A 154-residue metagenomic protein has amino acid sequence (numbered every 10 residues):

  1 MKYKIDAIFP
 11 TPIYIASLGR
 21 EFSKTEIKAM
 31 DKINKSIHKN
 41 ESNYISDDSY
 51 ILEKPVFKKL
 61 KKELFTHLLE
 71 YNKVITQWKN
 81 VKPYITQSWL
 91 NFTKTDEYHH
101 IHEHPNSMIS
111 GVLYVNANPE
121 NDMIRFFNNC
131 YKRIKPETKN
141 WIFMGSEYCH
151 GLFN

Functional and structural regions predicted by a protein language model:
M1-V81: Non-heme Fe(II)/2-oxoglutarate
I13, Q87, M123: A residue-level signal for beta-strand positions that form part of recognition/binding surfaces within mature
P83-N91: A short glycine-rich, His/Asp/Glu-containing loop-to-beta-strand
N91-N154: Catalytic core of non-heme Fe(II) oxygenases with the double-stranded beta-helix
